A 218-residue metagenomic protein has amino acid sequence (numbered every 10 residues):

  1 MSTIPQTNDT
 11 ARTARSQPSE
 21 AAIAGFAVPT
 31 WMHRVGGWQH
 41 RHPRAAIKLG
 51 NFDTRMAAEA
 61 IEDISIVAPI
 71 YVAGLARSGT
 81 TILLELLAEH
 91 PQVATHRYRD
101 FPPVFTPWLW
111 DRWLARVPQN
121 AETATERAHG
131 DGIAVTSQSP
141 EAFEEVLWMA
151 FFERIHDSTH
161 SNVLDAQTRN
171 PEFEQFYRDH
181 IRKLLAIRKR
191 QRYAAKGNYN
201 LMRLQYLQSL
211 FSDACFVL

Functional and structural regions predicted by a protein language model:
S2-P69: Extreme N-terminal, non-catalytic leader segments that precede Walker-type/kinase nucleotide-binding cores
V72: Hydrophobic anchor at the beta1->P-loop junction of P-loop NTPases
L75: P-loop (Walker A) phosphate-binding loop of NTP-binding proteins
T80, L201-Q205: Short, well-ordered alpha-helical microsegments
T81-A94: A conserved segment at the C-terminal end of the G1
H90, Y193, F211: Acidic-histidine catalytic/liganding microenvironments
R99-Y193: PAPS-dependent sulfation machinery
K196-N198, L207-L218: Conserved phosphate-donor/acceptor-positioning beta-strand/loop module used by diverse small-molecule
